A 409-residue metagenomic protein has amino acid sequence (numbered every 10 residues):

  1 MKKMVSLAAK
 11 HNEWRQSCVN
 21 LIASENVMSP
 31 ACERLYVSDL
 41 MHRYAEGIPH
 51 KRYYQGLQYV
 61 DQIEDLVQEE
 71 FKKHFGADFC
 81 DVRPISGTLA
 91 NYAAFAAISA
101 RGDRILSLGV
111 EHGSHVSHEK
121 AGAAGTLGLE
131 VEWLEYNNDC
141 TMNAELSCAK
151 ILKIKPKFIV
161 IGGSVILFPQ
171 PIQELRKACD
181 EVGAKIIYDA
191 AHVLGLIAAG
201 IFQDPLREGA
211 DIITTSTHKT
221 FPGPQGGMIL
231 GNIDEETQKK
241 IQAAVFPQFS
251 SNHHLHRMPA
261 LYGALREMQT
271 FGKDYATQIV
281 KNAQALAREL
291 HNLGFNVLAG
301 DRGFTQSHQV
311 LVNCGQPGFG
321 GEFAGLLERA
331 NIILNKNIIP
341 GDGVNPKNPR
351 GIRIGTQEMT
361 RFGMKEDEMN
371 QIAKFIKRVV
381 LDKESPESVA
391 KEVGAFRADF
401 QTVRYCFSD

Functional and structural regions predicted by a protein language model:
M1-K51: N-terminal "arm"/small-domain region of PLP-dependent enzymes with the aminotransferase-like
H11-S17, H42-P49, Q238-A243, M258-E267 (+3 more regions): Short acidic (Asp/Glu) and glycine-rich catalytic loops that position anionic groups and cofactors
C18, P49-H50, F79, N252-H256 (+5 more regions): Flexible, glycine/charged-enriched surface loops at secondary-structure junctions
L66-N296, C314, T356, M364: Conserved PLP-enzyme active-site core in the AAT-like
G209-D211, N331-I332, I352: Glycine-enriched alpha-helix->loop->beta-strand junction motifs that scaffold or abut catalytic
E236, P317-A324, F362-D367: Short, conserved charged micro-motifs
L265-R266, A276, V280-G325, L334-N348 (+1 more regions): Conserved small-domain helix->loop->beta segment predominantly found in fold-type I
K281, P346-D409: PLP-dependent enzyme catalytic core of the Aspartate aminotransferase-like
